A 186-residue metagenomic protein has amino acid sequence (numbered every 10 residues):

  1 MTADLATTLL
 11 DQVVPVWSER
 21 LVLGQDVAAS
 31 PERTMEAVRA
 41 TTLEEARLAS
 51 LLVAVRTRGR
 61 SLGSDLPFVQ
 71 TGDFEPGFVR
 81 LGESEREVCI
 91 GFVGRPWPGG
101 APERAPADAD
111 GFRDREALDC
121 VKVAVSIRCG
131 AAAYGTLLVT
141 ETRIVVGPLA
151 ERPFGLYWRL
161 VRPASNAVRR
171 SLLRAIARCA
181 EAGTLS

Functional and structural regions predicted by a protein language model:
M1-V69, F74-L81: Hydrophobic ligand-binding cavity/cleft-lining segments
S18-D26, E87, K122-A124, G135-V139: Intrinsic-disorder/low-complexity, polar/charged segments enriched in Ser/Thr/Lys/Arg/Asp/Glu/Gln
T34-M35, T140, I176: Hydrophobic pocket/interface hotspot
T41, E45, F92-G94, D119 (+1 more regions): Glycine-rich, low-complexity intrinsically disordered segments
F74-Y134: Hydrophobic-ligand binding "helix-grip"
D110-S165: Beta-strand/loop substructures that line and gate deep hydrophobic ligand-binding cavities in soluble
F154-S186: A conserved amphipathic terminal alpha-helix motif
